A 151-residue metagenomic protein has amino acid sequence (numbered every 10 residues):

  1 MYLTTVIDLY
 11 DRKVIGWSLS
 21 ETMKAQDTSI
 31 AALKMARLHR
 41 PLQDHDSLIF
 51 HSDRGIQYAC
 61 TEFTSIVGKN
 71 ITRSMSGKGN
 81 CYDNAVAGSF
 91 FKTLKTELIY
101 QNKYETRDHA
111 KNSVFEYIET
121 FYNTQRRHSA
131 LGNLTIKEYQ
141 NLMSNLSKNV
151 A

Functional and structural regions predicted by a protein language model:
M1-I15, M23: An active-site-proximal beta-strand-loop segment
V6, R12, A32-L33, F50-D53 (+6 more regions): Mobile genetic element proteins and their domesticated derivatives, centered on retroelements and DNA transposons
S18-L42: Active-site beta-loop-alpha junctions of metal-dependent nucleic acid enzymes, especially the RNase H-like/DDE
L19, F50-R54, K69-V86, Q101-E105: RNase H-like polynucleotidyl transferase catalytic core
Q43-Y58, L131-T135: Acidic/histidine-rich, metal-coordinating catalytic segments
A59-N70: Active-site/catalytic core of tyrosine-dependent DNA strand-transfer enzymes
T93-A151: C-terminal domain-tail junction helix/linker
